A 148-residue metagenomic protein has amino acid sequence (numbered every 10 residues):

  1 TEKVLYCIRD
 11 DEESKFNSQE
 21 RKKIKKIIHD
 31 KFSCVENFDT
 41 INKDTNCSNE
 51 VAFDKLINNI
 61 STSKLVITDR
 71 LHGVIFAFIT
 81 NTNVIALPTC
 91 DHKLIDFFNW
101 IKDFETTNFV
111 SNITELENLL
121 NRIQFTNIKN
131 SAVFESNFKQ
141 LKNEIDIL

Functional and structural regions predicted by a protein language model:
T1-L148: Active-site anion-handling motifs in enzyme catalytic cores
